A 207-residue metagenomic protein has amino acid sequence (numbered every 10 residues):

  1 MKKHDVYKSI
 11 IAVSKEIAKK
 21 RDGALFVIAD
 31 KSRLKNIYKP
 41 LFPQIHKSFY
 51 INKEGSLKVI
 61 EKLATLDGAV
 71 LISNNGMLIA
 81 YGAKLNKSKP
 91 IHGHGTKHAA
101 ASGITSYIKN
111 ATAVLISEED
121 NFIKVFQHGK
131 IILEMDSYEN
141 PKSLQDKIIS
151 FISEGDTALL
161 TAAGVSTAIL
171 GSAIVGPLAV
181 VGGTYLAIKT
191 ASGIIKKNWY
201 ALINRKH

Functional and structural regions predicted by a protein language model:
M1-F151, Y185-H207: Divalent-cation
K142-L178: Membrane-penetrating hydrophobic segments
L178-L186: Hydrophobic core segments of alpha-helical transmembrane domains in multi-pass membrane proteins
